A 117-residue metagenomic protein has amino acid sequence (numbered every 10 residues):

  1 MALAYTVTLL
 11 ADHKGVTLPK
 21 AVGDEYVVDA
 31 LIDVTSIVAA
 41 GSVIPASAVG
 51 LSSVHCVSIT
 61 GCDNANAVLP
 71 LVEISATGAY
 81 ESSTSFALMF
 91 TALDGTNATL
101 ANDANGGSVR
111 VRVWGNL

Functional and structural regions predicted by a protein language model:
M1-V43, A104-L117: Extracellular receptor-binding modules and their adjoining Ser/Thr/Gly/Asp/Asn-rich linkers
D33-N105: Extracellular attachment/recognition segments
